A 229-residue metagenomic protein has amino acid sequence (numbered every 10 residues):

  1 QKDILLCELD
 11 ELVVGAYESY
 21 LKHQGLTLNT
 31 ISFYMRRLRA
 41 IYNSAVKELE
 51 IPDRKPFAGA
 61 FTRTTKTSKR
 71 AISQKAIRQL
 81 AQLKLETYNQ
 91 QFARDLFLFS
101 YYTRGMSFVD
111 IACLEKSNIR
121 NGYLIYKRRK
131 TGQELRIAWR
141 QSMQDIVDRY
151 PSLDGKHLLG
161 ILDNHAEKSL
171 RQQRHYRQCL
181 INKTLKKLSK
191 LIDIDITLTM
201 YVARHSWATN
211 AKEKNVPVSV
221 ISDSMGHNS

Functional and structural regions predicted by a protein language model:
Q1-S68, L83: N-terminal core-binding DNA-recognition domain of tyrosine recombinases/integrases
L12, G59, C113-R149: Conserved tyrosine-mediated DNA breakage-rejoining catalytic core shared by Y-recombinases
L21, F99-S100, L114, N210-A211 (+1 more regions): Short alpha-helical segment immediately N-terminal to, or the first helix within, an HTH/HTH-like DNA-binding domain
I51, P56-F108, A112: Basic, Lys/Arg- and aromatic-enriched nucleic-acid-binding interface segment
I77, R140-D195: Active-site/catalytic core of tyrosine-dependent DNA strand-transfer enzymes
Q82, E86-Y88, N182-D223: Short, basic (Lys/Arg/His-rich) helix/loop patches that form interaction surfaces in the mid-to-C-terminal regions
L85-T87, I125-L135, K168-R177, D195-V202: Short, contiguous acidic/charged loop-to-helix segments that flank catalytic cores in large enzymes
C113-N118, S222-N228: A short, basic/aromatic helix-end/turn motif that makes direct DNA contacts
